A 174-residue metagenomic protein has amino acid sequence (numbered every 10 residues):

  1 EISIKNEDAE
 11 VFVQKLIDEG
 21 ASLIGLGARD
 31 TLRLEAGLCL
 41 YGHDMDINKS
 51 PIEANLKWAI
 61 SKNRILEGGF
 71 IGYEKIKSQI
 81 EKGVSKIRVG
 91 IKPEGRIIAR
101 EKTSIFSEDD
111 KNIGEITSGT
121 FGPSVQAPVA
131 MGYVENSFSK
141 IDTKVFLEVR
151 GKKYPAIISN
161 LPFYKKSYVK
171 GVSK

Functional and structural regions predicted by a protein language model:
E1-K174: Conserved, structured C-terminal
